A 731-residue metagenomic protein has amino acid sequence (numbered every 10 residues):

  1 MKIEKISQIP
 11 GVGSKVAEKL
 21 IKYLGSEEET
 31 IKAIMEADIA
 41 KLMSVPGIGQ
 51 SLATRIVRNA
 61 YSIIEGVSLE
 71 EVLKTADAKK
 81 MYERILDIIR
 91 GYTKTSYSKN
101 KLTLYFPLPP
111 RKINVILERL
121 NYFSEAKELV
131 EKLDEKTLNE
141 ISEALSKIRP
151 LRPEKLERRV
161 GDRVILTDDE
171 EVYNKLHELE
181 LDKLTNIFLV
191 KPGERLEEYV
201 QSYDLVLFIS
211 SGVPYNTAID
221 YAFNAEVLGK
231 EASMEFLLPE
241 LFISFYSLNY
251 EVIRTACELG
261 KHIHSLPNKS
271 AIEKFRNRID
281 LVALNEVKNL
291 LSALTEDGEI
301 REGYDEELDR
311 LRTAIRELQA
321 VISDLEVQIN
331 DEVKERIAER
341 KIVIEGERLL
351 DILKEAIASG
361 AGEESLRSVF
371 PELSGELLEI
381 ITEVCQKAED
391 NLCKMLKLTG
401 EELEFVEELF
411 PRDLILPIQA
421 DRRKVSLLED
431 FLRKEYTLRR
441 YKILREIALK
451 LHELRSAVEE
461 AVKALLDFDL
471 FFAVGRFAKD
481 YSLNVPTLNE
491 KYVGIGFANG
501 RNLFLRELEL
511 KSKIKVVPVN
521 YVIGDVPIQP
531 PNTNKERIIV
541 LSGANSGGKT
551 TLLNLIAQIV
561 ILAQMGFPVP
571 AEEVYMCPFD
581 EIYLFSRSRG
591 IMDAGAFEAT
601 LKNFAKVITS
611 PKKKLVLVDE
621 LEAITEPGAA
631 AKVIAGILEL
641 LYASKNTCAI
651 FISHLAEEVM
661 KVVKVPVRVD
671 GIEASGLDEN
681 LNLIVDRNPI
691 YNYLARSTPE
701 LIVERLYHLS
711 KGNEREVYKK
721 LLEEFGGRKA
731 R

Functional and structural regions predicted by a protein language model:
M1-P10, E18-K22, E28-P46, T54-R58: Extended, structured, electrostatic nucleic-acid-contact surfaces
K2-K5, D38-K41, I443-K450, E620 (+1 more regions): A general alpha-helix detector
E4, G25-S26, Y61-V540, A571-Y575: Alpha-helical coupling/stalk and coiled-coil linker elements that connect catalytic or binding modules and transmit
P10, L454, V458-A461, P627 (+1 more regions): Conserved phosphate/pyrophosphate-binding and hydrolysis machinery centered on Walker-type P-loop NTPases, extending
K15, K32, I64: Noncatalytic nucleic-acid binding interfaces
I495-R731: ATPase nucleotide-binding head domains, primarily ABC-like/P-loop NTPase cores
